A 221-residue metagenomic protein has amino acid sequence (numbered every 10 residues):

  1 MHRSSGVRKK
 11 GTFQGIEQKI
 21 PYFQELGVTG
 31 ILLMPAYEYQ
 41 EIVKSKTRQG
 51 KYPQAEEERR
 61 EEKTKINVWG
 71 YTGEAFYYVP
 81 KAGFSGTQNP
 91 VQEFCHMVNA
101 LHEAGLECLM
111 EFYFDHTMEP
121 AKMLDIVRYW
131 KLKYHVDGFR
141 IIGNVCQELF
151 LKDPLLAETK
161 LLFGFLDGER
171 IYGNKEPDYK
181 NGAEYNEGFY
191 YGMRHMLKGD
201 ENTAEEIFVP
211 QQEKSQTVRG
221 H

Functional and structural regions predicted by a protein language model:
M1-I20: Glycine-rich adenosyl-nucleotide cofactor-binding module
S5-G11, V43-E103, H116-Y134: Aromatic- and acidic-residue-enriched carbohydrate-binding clefts of CAZyme catalytic domains
I16-Y37, K133: Catalytic domains of carbohydrate-active enzymes, especially glycoside hydrolases
P21-Q24, C95-A104, F150-L155: Surface-exposed amphipathic alpha-helices with a cationic face
I31-L33, C108-M110, F139, L161-F163: Hydrophobic faces of well-ordered beta-strands that scaffold small-molecule active sites in alpha/beta enzyme cores
P35, E41-R48, G173-N174: Short, solvent-exposed loop/turn and secondary-structure capping segments
Y37-Y39, F112-H116, V145, D167: Active-site-proximal loop/turn and secondary-structure-junction residues that shape catalytic pockets, frequently
Q147, L151-H221: Conserved alpha/beta catalytic core and glycan-binding cleft of carbohydrate-active enzymes
